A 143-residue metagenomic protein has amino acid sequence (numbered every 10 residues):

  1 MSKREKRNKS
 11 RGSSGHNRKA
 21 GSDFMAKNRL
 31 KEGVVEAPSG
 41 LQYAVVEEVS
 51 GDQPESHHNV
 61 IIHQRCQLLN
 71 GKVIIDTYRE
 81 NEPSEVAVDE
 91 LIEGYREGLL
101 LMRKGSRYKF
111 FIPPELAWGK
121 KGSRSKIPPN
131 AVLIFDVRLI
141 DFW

Functional and structural regions predicted by a protein language model:
M1-W143: Cross-family detector of peptidyl-prolyl cis-trans isomerase
